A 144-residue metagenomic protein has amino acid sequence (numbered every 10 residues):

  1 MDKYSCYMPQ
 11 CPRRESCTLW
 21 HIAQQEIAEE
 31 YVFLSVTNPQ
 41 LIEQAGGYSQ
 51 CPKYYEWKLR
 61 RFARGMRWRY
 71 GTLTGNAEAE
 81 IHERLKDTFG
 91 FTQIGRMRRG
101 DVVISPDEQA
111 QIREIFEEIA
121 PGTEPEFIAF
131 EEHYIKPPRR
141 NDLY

Functional and structural regions predicted by a protein language model:
M1-T72, A77-E78, P106-A110, E117-P125 (+1 more regions): Cysteine-centered metal-binding/redox modules
C6, E83, D101: Generic anion/oxyanion-binding catalytic loop in active/binding sites
N76-D87, I94: Short alpha-helical "recognition helix" segments of helix-turn-helix
R84, T88, I115-E118: Charge-rich, solvent-exposed alpha-helical interaction surfaces
G90-S105: Recognition helix of helix-turn-helix/homeodomain-like DNA-binding domains that insert into the DNA major groove
